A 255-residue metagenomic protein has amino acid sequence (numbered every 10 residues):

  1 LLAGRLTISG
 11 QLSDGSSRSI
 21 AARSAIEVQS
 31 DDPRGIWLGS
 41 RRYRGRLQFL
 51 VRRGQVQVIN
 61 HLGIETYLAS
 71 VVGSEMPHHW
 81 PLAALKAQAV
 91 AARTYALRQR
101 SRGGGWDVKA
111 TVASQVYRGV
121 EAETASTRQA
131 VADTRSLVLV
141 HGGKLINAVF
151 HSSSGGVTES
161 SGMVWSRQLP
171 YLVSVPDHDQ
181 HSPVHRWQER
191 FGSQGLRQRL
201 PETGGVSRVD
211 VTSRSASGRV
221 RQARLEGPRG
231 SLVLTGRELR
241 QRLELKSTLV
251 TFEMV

Functional and structural regions predicted by a protein language model:
L1-V255: Conserved, single-site charged/polar hotspot
